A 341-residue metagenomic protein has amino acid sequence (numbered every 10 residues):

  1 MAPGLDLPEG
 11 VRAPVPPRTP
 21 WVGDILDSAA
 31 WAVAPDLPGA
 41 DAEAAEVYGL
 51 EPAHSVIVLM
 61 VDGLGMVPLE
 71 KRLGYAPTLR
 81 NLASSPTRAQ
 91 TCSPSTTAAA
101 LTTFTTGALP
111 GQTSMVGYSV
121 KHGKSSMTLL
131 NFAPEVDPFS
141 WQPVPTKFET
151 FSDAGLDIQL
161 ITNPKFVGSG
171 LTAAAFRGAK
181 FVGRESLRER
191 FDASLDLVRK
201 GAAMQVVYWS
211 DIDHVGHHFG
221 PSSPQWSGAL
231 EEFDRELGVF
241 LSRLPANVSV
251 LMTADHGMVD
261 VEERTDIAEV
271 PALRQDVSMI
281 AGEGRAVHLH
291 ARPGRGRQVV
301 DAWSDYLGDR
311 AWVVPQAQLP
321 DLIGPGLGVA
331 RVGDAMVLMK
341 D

Functional and structural regions predicted by a protein language model:
M1-D341: Feature captures the catalytic ectodomains and active-site-proximal regions of enzymes that hydrolyze or transfer
